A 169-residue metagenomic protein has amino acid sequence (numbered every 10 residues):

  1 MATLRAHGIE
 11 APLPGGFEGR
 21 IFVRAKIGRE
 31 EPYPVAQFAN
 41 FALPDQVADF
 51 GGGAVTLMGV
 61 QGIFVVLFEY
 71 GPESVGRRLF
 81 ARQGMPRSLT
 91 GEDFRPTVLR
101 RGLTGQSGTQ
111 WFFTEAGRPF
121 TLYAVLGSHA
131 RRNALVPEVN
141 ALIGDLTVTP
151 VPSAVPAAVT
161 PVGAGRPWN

Functional and structural regions predicted by a protein language model:
A2-L79: Secretory pathway targeting signatures of secreted, lumenal, and periplasmic proteins
T3, H7, R82, G117 (+2 more regions): Intrinsic disorder/low-complexity segments
L13-G15, V35, D45, E73 (+6 more regions): Generic low-complexity segments that are intrinsically disordered, proline-rich and/or Lys/Arg-biased
F17, T121-N169: Surface-exposed amphipathic alpha-helical segments
F38, F50, M58, R78 (+5 more regions): Compositionally biased, intrinsically disordered low-complexity segments
F38-F41, F112, L146: Short beta-strand element of the conserved SAM-dependent methyltransferase core
A54-F120, V125-N133, P167: Signature of long, low-cysteine stretches enriched in small and polar/charged residues
